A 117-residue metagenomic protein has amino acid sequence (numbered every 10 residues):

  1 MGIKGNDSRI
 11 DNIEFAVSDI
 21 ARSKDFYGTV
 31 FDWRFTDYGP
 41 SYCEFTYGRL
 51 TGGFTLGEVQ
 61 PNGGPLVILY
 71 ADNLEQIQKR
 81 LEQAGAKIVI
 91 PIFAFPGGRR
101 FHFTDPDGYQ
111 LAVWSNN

Functional and structural regions predicted by a protein language model:
M1-K24, P65-V67, N117: N-terminal beta-strand motif that seeds the catalytic metal site of vicinal oxygen chelate
D11-E14, F93, A112: Residues embedded in well-ordered beta-strands within globular domains across many folds
D19, G48-R49, E58-V59, A71-L74 (+2 more regions): Short loop segments at secondary-structure junctions
S23-Y27, L81, G108: Conserved active-site tyrosine of GNAT-family acetyltransferases
F31-D37, K87-I92: Short secondary-structure junctions
W33-P65, L111-S115: Conserved short beta-strand elements that form part of the metal-binding/catalytic scaffold of enzyme active sites
I68-D107: Vicinal oxygen chelate
